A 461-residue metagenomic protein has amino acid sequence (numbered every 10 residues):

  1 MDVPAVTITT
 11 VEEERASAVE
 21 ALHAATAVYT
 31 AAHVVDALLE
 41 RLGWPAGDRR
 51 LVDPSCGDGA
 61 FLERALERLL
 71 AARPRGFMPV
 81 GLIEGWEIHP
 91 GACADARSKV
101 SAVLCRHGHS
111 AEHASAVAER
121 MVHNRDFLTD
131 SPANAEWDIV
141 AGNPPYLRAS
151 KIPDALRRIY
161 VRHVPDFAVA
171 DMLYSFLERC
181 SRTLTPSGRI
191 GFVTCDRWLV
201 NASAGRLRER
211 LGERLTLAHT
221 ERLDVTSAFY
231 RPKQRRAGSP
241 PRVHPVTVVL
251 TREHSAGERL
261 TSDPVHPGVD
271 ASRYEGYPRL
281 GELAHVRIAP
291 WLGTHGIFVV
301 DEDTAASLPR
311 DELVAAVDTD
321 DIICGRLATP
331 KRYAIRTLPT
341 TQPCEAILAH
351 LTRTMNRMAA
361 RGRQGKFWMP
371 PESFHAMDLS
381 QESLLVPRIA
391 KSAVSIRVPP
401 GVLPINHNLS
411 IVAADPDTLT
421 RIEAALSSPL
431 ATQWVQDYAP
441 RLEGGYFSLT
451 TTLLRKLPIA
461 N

Functional and structural regions predicted by a protein language model:
M1-A102, D126, P144, V200-R208 (+1 more regions): Class I S-adenosyl-L-methionine
H23-A24, V28-A37, C56-E63, V80 (+2 more regions): Signature of N6-adenine DNA methyltransferases within the class I
R49, D138, S383: Conserved acidic residues
S98-D130: S-adenosyl-L-methionine
R222, P387-P404, T432-G444: Short, ligand-facing micro-motifs at secondary-structure edges
S227-Y230, Q234-L385, Y446-S448, L453 (+1 more regions): C-terminal substrate-recognition regions of SAM-dependent nucleic acid methyltransferases
I322, A390-S392, P416-D417: Short, glycine-/Ser/Thr-/acidic-enriched flexible segments
N406-K456: Basic, amphipathic alpha-helical recognition segments used for DNA target recognition
